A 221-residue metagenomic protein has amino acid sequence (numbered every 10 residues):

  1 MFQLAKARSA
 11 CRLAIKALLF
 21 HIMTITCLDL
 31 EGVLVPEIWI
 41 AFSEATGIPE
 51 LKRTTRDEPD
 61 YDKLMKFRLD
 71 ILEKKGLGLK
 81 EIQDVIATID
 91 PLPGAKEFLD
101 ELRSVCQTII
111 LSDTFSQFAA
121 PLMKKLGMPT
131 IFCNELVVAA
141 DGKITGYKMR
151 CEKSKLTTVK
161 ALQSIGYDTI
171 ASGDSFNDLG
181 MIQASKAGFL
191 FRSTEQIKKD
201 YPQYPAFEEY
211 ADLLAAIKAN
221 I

Functional and structural regions predicted by a protein language model:
L4: Cationic, low-complexity basic patches in intrinsically disordered or flexible, solvent-exposed regions
T24-E135, A139-A140: Alpha-helical substrate-recognition element adjacent to the catalytic core
T108-D113, Y167-E208: Acidic, Mg2+-coordinating phosphoryl-transfer loop and its flanking beta/alpha structural elements, shared across
S116-A120, D178-L179, L214: Short, well-ordered alpha-helical microsegments
Q117-T169, D200: Substrate-recognition "cap/lid" segment bordering the active-site pocket of phosphatases
C133-V138, S193-I197, A211-L213: Short, acidic/turn-prone active-site loops that include or flank metal/cofactor- and phosphate-binding residues
